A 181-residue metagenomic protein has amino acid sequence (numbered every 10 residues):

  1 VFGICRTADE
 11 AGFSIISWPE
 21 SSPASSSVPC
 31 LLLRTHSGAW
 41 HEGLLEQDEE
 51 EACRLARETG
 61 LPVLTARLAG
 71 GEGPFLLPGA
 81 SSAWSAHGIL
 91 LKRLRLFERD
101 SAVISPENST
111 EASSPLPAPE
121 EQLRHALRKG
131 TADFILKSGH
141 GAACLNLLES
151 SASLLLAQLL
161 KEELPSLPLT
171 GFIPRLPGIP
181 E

Functional and structural regions predicted by a protein language model:
V1-C5, G79-W84, S101-I104: Short beta-strand scaffold segments in enzyme catalytic cores
V1-S22, L31-R34: Active-site-proximal beta-strand elements of phosphoester/diester hydrolases
I4-C5, P119-E181: ATP-dependent adenylation/nucleotidyltransferase module used to activate substrates
S17-P19, S113-Q122: Active-site mouth loops of central-metabolism enzymes
S22-E98: CN hydrolase (nitrilase-like) catalytic-core segments centered on the catalytic cysteine and neighboring Lys/Glu
W40-E42, G71-G73, R99-D100, S151-L155 (+1 more regions): Flexible loop/turn segments at secondary-structure boundaries
L90-L94, E98-D100, K161-E163, I173: Terminal amphipathic helices with adjacent charged low-complexity linkers/tails
F97-S114: A short, polar/charged loop-to-alpha-helix boundary motif
